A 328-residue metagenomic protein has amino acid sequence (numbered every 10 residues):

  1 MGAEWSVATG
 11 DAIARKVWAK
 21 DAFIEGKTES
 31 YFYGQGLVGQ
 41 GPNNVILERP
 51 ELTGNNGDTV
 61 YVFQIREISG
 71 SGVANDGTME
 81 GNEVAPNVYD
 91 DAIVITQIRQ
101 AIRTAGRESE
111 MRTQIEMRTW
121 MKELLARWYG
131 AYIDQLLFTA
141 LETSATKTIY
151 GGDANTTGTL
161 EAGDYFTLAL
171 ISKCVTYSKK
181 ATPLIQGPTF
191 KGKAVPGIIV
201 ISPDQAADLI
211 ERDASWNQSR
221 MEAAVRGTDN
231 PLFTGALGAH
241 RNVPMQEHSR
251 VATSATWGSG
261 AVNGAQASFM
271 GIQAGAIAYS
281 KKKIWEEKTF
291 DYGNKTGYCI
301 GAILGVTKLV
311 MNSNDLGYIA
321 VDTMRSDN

Functional and structural regions predicted by a protein language model:
M1-I95, D315-Y318, T323-N328: N-terminal "assembly arms/tails" that initiate or stabilize quaternary assembly in self-assembling proteins
G2-V17, Q266-N328: Extended, compositionally biased alpha-helical segments that mediate assembly or anchoring
S30-G72, E142, A162-Q218, G227: Short, low-complexity, charged/polar segments at coil/turn and helix-coil boundaries
G72-N75, I210-D213, T256-G258, T307-N314: Short conserved micro-motifs at the rims of enzyme active sites and ligand-binding pockets
A85-T113, A274: Short acidic, glycine/tyrosine-flanked loop/strand segments centered on an H-E-D-like triad
S109-Q186, Y318, T323-N328: Alpha-helical scaffold segments that mediate packing/assembly in large oligomeric complexes
E123, R127, I199, N294-Y298: Hydrophobic alpha-helical segments involved in membrane association or supramolecular assembly
Q186-Y279: Extended oligomerization regions of viral-like shell subunits
